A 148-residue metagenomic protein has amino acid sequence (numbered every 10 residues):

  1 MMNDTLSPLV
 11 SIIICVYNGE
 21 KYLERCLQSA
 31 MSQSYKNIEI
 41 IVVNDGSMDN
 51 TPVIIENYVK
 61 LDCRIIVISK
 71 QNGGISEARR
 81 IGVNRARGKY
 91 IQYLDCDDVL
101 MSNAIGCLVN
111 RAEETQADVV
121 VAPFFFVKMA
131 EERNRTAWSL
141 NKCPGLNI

Functional and structural regions predicted by a protein language model:
M1-I148: Nucleotide-sugar donor-binding/catalytic module of glycosyltransferases that assemble extracellular/cell-envelope
